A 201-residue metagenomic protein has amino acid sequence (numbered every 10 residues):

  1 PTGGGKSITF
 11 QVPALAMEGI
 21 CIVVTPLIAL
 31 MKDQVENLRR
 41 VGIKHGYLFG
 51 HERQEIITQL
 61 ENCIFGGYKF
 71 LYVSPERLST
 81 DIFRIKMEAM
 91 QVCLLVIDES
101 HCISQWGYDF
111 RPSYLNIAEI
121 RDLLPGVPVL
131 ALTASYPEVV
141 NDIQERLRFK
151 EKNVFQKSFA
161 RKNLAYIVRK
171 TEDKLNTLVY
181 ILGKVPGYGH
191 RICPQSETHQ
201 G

Functional and structural regions predicted by a protein language model:
P1-S7, P13-M17, K32-G201: Helicase motor core with emphasis on the C-terminal RecA-like subdomain
I22-V23: Gly/serine-rich nucleotide phosphate-binding loop at the start of the catalytic core of nucleotide/ADP-ribose-handling
A29: Conserved Rossmann-like nucleotide-cofactor binding loop
